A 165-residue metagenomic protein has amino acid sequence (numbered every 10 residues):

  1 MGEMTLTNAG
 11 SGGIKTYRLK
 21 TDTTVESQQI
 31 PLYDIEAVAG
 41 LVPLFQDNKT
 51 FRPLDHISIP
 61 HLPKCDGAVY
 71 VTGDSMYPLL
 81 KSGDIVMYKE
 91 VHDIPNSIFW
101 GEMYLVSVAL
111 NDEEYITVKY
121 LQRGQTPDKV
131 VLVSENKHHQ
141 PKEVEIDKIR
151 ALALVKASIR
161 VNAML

Functional and structural regions predicted by a protein language model:
M1-S82, H92-N96, V161-L165: Short, positionally conserved secondary-structure boundary motifs
L62-L165: Acidic/glycine-rich C-terminal interaction modules and beta/coil loop segments that lie outside canonical DNA-binding
